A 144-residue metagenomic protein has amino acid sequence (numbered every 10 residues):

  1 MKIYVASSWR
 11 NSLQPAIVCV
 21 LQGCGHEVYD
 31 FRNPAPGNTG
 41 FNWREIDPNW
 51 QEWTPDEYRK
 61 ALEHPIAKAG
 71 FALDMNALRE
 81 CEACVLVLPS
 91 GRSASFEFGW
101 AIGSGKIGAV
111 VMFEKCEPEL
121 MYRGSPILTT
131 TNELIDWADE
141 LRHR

Functional and structural regions predicted by a protein language model:
M1-R144: Conserved catalytic or regulatory cores that recognize and/or transform ribose-phosphate-containing ligands
